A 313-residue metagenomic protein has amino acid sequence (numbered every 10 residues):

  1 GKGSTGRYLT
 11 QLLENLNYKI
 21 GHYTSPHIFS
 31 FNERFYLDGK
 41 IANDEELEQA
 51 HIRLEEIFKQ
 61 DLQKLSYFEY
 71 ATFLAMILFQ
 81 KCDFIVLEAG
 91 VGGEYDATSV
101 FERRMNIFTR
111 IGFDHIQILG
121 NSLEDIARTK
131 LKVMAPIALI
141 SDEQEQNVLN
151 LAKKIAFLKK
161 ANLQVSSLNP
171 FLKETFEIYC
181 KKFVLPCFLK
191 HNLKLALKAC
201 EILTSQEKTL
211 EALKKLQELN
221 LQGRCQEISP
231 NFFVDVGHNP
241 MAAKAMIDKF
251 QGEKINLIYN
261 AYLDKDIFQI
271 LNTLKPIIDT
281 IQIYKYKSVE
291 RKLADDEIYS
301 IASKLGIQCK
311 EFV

Functional and structural regions predicted by a protein language model:
G1-I28, M105-I107: Walker A (P-loop) phosphate-binding motif
L9-N17, F79, L203, L274 (+1 more regions): Hydrophobic alpha-helical packing residues
N15-F101, Q117-L119, Q146: ATP-dependent carboxylate-amine ligase catalytic core
Y23-S25, I140-Q144, I155-K173, L185-C187 (+5 more regions): Beta-strand->loop->alpha-helix junctions that form or flank phosphate-binding loops in nucleotide-handling enzymes
Q63-L65, A138-S141, F233-V234, N256-I258: Short catalytic-loop micro-motif centered on adjacent basic/acidic residues
F84-A89, D96-I107, I111-H115, D125 (+1 more regions): Nucleotide phosphate-binding/pyrophosphate-handling subdomain across enzymes that bind or process nucleotide phosphates
G90-E94, E102-K160, Q269: Conserved catalytic-core segment of NTP-binding enzymes
E143-Q164, L168, L172-K173, L271-V313: C-terminal helical cap/extension that packs against the catalytic core of soluble nucleotide-cofactor enzymes
